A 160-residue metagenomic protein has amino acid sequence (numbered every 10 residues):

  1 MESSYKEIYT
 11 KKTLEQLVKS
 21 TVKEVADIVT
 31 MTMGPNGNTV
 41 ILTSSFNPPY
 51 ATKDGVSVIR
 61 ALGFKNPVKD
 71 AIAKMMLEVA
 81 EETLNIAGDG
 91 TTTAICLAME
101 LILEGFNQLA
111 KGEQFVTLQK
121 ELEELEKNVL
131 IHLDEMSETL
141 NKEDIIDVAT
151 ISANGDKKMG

Functional and structural regions predicted by a protein language model:
M1-G160: N-terminal glycine-/lysine-enriched basic segments
